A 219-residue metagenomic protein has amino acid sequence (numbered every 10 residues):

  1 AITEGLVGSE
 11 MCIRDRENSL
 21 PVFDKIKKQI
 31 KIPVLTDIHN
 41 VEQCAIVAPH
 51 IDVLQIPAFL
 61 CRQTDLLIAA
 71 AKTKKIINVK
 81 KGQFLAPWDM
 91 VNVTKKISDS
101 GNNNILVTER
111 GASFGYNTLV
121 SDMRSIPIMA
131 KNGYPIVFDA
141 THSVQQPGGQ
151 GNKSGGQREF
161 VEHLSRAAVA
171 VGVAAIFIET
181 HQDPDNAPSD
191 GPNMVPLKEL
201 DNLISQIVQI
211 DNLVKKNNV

Functional and structural regions predicted by a protein language model:
A1-G8, C12-I13: Single conserved hydrophobic/aromatic residue that forms the stacking wall/gate of nucleotide- or nucleobase-binding
S9, P147-G148, D185-P188: A short acidic, helix-capping loop that chelates divalent metal ions and anchors anionic groups
R14-L35, A70-I76, I126-I136, L164 (+1 more regions): Alpha-helix-loop-beta-strand connector modules within alpha/beta enzyme cores
I32-N40, D52-D65, I76-P87, I105-G111: Catalytic beta/alpha-barrel core
Q43, D65-L66, S125: Short acidic active-site motifs
T73-T180: Catalytic alpha/beta core domains of metabolic enzymes, predominantly
A167-V219: Structured C-terminal cap/extension of enzyme domains
